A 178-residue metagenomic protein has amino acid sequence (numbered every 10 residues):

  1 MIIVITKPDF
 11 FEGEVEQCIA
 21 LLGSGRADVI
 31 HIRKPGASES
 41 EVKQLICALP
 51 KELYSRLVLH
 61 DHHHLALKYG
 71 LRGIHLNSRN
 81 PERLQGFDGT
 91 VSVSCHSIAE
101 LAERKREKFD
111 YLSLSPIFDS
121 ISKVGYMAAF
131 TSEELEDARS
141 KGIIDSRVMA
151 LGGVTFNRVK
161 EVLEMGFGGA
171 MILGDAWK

Functional and structural regions predicted by a protein language model:
M1-I3, D28-H31, R56-V58, R72-H75 (+4 more regions): Structural preference for beta-strand elements that scaffold enzyme active sites
M1-R26: N-terminal targeting/leader regions
V4, I74-Q85, Y111-Y126, G153-K178: Glycine-rich phosphate-binding active-site loops on the catalytic face of alpha/beta enzymes
P8-D9, L57-H63, L76-S78, V93-L101 (+3 more regions): Glycine-rich beta-to-alpha transition loops that act as phosphate-gripper elements at the mouths of alpha/beta enzyme
C18, G23-F87: N-terminal active-site wall of soluble small-molecule enzyme domains
S24-G25, Y69, E107, E164-G166: Structural motif
K43-L59, P81, G86-I98, M127-A150: Alpha-helix-loop-beta-strand connector modules within alpha/beta enzyme cores
K68-Y69, G73-S78, S92-S140, T155: Glycine/Thr-rich beta-alpha phosphate-binding loop at enzyme active sites
